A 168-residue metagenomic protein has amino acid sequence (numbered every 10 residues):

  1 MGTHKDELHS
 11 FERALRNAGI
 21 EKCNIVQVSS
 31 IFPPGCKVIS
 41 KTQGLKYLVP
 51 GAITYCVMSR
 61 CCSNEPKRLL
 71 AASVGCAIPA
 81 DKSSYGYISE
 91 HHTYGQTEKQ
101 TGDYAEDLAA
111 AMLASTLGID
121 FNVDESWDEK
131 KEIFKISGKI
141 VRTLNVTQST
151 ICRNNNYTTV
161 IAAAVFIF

Functional and structural regions predicted by a protein language model:
M1-F168: Helix-coil modules at protein/domain termini and other flexible surface or pore-lining loops, especially C-terminal
